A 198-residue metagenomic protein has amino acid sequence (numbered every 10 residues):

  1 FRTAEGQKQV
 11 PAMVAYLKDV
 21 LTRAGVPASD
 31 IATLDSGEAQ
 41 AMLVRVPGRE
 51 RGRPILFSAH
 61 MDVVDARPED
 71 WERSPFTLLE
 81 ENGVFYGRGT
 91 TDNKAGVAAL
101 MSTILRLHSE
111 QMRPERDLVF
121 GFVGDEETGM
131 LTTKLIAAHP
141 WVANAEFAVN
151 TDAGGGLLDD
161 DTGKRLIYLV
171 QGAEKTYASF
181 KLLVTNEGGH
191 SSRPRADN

Functional and structural regions predicted by a protein language model:
F1-R88, L107-P114: Acidic/His- and Gly-rich active-site-bordering loop/insert found across diverse amide/peptide-bond hydrolases
Q7-A12, T91-K94, A98, P194-N198: Soluble non-cytosolic domains of exported or imported proteins
V10, R67-D70, L131-T133, D160-T162 (+1 more regions): Short, solvent-exposed loop/turn and secondary-structure capping segments
A39, G52, R73, E115 (+3 more regions): Short, solvent-exposed loop/turn segments at the edges of secondary structure
S58-H60, F122, V149-D152, L183-T185: Short beta-strand segments
T91-V170: Acidic/histidine-rich catalytic neighborhood of metal-dependent amide-processing enzymes
G156-G163, G172-Y177, S191-N198: Acidic-enriched catalytic cores of C-N bond-cleaving enzymes acting on peptides and small amides
